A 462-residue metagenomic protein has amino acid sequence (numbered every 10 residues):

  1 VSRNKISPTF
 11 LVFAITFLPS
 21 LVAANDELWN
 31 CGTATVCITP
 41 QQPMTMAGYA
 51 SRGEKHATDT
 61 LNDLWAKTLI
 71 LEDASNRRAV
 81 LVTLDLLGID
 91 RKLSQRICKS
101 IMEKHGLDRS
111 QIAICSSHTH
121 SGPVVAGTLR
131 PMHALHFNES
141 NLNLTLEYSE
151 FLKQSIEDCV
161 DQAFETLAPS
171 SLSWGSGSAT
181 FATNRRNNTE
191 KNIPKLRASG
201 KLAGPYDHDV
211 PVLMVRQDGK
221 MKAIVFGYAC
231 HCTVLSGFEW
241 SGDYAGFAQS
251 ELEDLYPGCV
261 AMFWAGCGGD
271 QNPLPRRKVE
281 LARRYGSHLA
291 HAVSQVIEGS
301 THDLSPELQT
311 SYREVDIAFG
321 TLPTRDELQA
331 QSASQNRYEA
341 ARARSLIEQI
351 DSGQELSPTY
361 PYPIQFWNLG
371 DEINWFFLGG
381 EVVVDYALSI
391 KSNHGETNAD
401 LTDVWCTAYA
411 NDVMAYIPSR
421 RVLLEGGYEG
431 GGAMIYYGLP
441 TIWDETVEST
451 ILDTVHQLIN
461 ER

Functional and structural regions predicted by a protein language model:
V1, L21-V22: Short linear motifs centered on Gly/Pro in flexible linkers and helix caps
V1-F10: Bacterial N-terminal signal peptides that target proteins for export
K5-I6, F17, Y416, G438: Selective for proline/serine-rich intrinsically disordered segments in cytosolic/nuclear regulatory regions
T9-S20: Bacterial N-terminal signal peptides
N25-C115, T119-V260, W264-N272, R277-R284 (+2 more regions): Conserved beta-alpha junction segments in alpha/beta enzyme cores
L289: Anionic-ligand-binding alpha/beta catalytic cores of soluble enzymes and soluble regulatory domains that recognize
